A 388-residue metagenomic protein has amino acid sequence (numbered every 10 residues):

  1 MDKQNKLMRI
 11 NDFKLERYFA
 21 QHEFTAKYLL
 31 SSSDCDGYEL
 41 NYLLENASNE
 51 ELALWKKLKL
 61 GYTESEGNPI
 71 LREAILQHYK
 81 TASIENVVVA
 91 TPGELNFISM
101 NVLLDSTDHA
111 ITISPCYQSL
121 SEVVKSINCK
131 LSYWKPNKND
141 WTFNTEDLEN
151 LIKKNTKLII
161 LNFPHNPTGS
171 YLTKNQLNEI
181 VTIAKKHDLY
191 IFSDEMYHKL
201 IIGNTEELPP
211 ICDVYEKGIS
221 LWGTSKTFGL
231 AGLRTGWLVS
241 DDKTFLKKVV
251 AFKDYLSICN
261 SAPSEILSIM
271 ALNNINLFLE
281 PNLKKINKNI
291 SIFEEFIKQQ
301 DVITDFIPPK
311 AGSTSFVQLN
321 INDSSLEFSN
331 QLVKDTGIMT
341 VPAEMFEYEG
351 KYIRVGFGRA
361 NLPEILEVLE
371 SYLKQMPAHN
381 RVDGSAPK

Functional and structural regions predicted by a protein language model:
D2-G93: N-terminal small-domain helix-loop-helix segment of the aminotransferase-like
T81, I111, E149, K334-T340 (+1 more regions): PLP-dependent enzyme catalytic core of the Aspartate aminotransferase-like
V102-L161: PLP-dependent aminotransferase-like
I127, K186-H187, Q300, T336: Helix C-cap/helix->beta junction micro-motif
N139-E206: Active-site phosphate-binding strand-loop segment of PLP-dependent enzymes
C212-K248, N260: Active-site PLP attachment segment
V249-K253, A271-E294: Structural signature of PLP-dependent enzymes
I269, K285-E294, F306-L319: Conserved glycine-rich beta-strand-loop-beta hairpin in the small C-terminal domain of fold type I
